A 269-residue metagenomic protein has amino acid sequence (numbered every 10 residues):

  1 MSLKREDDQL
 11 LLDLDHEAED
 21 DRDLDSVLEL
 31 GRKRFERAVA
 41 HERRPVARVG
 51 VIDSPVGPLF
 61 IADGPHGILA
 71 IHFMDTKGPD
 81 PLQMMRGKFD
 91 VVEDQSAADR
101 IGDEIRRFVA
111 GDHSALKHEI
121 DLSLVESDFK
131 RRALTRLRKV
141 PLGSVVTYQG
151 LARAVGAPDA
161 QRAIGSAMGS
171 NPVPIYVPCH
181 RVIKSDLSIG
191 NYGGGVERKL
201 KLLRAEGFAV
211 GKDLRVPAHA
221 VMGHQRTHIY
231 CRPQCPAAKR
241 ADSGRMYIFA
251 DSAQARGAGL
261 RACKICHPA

Functional and structural regions predicted by a protein language model:
M1-D159, E197, A205-A269: Basic nucleic-acid-binding alpha-helical/helix-turn surface characteristic of O6-alkylguanine DNA
D159-E197: Short glycine/serine-rich loop segments
